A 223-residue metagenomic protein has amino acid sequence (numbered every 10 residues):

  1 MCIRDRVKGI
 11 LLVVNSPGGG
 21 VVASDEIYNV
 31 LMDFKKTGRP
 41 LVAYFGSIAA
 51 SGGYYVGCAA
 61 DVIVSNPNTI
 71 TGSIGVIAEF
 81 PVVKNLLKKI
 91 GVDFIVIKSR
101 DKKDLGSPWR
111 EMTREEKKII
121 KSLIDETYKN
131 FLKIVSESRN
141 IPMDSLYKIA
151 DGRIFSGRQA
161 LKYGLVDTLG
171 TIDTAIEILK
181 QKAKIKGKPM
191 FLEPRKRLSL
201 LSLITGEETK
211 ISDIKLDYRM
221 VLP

Functional and structural regions predicted by a protein language model:
R4-S51, V62-N66, I77-P223: N-terminal organellar transit peptides
V56-G57, A160: Hydrophobic/aromatic residues within transmembrane alpha-helices of multi-pass small-molecule transporters
T69: Active-site PLP-lysine loop of aminotransferase-like
I74: Short, surface-exposed glycine/acidic/tryptophan-bearing loops
